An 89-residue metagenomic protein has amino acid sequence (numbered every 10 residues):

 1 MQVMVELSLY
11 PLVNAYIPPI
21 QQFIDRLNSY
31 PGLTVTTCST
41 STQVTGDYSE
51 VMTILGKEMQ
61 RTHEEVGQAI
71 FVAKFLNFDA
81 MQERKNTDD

Functional and structural regions predicted by a protein language model:
M1-D89: Charge-rich, low-complexity N-terminal segments
